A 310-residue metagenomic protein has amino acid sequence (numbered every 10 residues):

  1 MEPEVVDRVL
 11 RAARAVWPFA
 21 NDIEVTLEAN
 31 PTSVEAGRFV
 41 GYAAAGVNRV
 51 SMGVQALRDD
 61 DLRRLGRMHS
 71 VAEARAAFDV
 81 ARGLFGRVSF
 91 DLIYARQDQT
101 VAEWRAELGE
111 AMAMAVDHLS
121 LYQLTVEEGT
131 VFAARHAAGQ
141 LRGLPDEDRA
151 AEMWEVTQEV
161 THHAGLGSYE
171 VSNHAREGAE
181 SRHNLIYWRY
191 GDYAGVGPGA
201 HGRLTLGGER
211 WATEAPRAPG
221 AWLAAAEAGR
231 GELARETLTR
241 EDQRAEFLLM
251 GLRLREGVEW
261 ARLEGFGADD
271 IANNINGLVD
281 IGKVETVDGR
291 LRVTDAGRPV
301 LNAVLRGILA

Functional and structural regions predicted by a protein language model:
M1-F266: C-terminal scaffold of the Radical SAM
E4, N273-I275, P299-A303: Auxiliary N-terminal substrate/complex-recognition segments of SAM-dependent methyltransferases
A151, A268-D269, D295-R298: An alpha-helix initiation/capping motif
G265-D280: Short amphipathic alpha-helical interaction segments
V279-G289: A short, conserved structural fragment
R290-T294: Minor-groove-contacting beta-hairpin "wing" of winged helix-turn-helix DNA-binding domains
A296-A310: Short, amphipathic alpha-helical interaction segments positioned at domain boundaries
